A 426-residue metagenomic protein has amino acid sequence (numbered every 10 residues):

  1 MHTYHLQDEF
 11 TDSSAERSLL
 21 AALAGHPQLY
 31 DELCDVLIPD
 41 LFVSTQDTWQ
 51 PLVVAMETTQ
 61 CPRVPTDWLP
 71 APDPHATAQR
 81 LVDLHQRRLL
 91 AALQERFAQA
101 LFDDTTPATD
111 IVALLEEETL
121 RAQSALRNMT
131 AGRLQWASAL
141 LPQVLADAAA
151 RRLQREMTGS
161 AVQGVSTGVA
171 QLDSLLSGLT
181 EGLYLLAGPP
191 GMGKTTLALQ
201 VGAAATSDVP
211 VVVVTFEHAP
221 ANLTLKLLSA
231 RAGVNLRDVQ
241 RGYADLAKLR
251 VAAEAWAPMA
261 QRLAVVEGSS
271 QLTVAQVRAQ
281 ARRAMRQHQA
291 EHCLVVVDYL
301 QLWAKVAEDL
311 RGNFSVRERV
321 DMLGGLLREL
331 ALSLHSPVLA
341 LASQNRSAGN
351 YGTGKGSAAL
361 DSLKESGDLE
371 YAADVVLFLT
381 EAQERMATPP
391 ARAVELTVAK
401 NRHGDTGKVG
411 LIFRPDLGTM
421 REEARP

Functional and structural regions predicted by a protein language model:
M1-L89: Noncatalytic partner-interaction/assembly domains of nucleic-acid and motor enzyme complexes, especially the accessory
H2-Y4, D12, A275, A279-H292 (+3 more regions): C-terminal regions of RecA-like/P-loop NTPase motor modules
Y4-H5, E57-A139: Bacterial replisome coupling helices
G132-V234, A255: The Walker A/P-loop phosphate-binding site
S174, A204-E291, K305, V409-I412: Cytosolic-facing regulatory segments adjacent to core modules
F216-H218, A340-S343: Conserved H-loop
R237-A244, A264-Q271, A307-V320, N350-D361: Flexible beta-alpha connector loops of hexameric P-loop NTPases
C293-A340: Helical hairpin unit composed of two closely spaced alpha helices linked by a short loop
